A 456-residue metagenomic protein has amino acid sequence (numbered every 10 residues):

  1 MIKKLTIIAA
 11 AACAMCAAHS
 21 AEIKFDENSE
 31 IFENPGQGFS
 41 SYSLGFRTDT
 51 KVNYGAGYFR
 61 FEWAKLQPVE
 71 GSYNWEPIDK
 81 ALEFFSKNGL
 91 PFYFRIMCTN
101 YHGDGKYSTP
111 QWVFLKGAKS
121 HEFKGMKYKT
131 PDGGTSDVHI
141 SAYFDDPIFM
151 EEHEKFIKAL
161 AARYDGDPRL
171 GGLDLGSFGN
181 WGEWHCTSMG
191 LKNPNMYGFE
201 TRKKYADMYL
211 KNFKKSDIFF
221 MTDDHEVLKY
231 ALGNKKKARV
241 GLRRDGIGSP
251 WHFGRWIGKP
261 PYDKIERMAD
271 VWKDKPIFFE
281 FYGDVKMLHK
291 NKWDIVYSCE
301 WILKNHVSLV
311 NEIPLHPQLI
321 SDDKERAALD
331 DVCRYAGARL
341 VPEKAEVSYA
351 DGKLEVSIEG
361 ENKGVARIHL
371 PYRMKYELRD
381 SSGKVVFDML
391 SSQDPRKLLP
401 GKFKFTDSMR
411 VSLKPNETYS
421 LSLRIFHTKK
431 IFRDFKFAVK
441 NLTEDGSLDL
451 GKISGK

Functional and structural regions predicted by a protein language model:
M1-T6: Bacterial N-terminal signal peptides that target proteins for export
A10-A18: Hydrophobic h-region of N-terminal signal peptides that target proteins for export in Gram-negative bacteria
A21-I148, A269-L303, V307-D322: N-terminal substrate-binding region of glycoside hydrolase catalytic domains
E22-G45, S86, G172-G182, T187-H316: Catalytic-core regions of glycoside hydrolase
G57, F85, L160, L173 (+2 more regions): Conserved, mostly hydrophobic/aromatic
S72-A81, M150-A159, N195-M208, P261 (+2 more regions): Well-ordered, non-membrane alpha-helical segments in soluble/globular domains
G125-F149, H153-K192: Active-site groove signature of glycoside hydrolases
D330-K456: Extracellular/luminal regions of secreted and cell-surface proteins that mediate adhesion/ECM remodeling
